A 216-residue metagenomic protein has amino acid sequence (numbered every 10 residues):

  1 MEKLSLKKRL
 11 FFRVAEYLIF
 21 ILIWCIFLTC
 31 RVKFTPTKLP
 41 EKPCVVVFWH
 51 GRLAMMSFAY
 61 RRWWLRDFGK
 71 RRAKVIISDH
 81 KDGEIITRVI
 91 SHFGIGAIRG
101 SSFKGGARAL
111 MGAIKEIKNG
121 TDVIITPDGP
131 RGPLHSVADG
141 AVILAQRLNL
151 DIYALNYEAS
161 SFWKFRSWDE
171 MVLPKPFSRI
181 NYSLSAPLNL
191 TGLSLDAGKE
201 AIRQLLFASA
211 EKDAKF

Functional and structural regions predicted by a protein language model:
M1-I21, C25, K42, R88 (+3 more regions): Non-catalytic C-terminal accessory region of glycerolipid acyltransferases and related lyso-lipid remodeling enzymes
S5, P36, I76-H80, A138-G140: Alpha-helix initiation/capping motif
I21-P43, R61-R62: A short, well-structured juxtamembrane/interface segment
R31, V45, K74, N181-S183: Generic structural signal for residues positioned in beta-strands
R31-K33, G105-A109: Glycine-rich, highly charged phosphate/nucleotide-binding loops
T35-T37, S78, G100-F103, S185-P187: Conserved beta-strand termini and adjacent loop/short-helix elements that scaffold enzyme active sites in alpha/beta
K38, R52, K81, R131 (+1 more regions): Residues that cap or initiate secondary-structure elements
K42-F103, L148: Catalytic core of membrane glycerolipid acyltransferases/transacylases, capturing the structured, soluble-facing
